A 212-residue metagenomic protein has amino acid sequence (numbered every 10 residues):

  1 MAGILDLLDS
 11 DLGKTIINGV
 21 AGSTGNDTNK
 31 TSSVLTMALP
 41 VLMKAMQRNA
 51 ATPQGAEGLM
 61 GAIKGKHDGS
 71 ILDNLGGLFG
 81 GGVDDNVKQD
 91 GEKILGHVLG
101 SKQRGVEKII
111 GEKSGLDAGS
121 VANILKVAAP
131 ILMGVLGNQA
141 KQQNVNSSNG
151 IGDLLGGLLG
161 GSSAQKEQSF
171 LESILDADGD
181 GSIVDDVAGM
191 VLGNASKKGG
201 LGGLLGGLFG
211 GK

Functional and structural regions predicted by a protein language model:
M1-K212: A structural "flexibility-hinge" signal
